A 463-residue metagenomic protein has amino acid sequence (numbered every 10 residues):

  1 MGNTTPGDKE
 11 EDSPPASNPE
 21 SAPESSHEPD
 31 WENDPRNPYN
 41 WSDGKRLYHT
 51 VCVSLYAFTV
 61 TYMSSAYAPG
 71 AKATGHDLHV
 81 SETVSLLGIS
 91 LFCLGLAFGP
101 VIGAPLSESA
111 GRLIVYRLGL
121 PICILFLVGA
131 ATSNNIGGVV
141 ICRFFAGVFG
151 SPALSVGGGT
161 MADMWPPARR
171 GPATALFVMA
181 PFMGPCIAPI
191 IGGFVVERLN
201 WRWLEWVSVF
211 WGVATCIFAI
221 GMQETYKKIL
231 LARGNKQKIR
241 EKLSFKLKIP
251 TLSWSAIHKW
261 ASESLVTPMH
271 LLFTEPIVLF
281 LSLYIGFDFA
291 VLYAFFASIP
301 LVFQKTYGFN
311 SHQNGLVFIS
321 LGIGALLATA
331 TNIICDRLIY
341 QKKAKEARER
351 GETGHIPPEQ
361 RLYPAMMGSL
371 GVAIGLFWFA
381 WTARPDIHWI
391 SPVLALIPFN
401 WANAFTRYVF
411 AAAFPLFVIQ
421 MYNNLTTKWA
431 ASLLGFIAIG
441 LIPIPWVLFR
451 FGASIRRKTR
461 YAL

Functional and structural regions predicted by a protein language model:
M1-K45, G221-S264, D336-E359, A453-L463: Intrinsically disordered, low-complexity terminal tails of fungal membrane proteins
D43-S64, F144, T274-L292, F377 (+1 more regions): Pair of pore-lining "gating" transmembrane helices in MFS-fold secondary transporters
K45-E82, F98, A153, F295-P300: Extracytoplasmic
T61, S90-C93, A97, V128-N134 (+7 more regions): C-terminal transmembrane bundle
M63, D77-H79, I102, A110-G111 (+5 more regions): Helix-breaking motifs and short loop linkers at transmembrane-helix boundaries and internal kinks in secondary membrane
F98-G137: Conserved MFS/SLC helix-loop-helix module at the cytosolic interface between two early adjacent transmembrane helices
C142-P181: Cytoplasmic helix-loop-helix junction between adjacent transmembrane helices in 12-TM secondary transporters
A180-K228, H312: Helix-loop-helix hairpin linking two adjacent transmembrane segments in secondary transporters
